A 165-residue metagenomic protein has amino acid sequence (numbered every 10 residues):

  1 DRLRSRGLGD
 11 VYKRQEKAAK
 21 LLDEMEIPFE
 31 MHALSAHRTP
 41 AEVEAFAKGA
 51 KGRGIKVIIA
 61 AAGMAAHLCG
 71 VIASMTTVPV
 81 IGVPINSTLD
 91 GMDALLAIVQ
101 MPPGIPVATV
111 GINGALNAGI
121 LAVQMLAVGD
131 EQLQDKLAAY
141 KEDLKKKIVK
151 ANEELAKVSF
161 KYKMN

Functional and structural regions predicted by a protein language model:
D1-Y12: Single conserved hydrophobic/aromatic residue that forms the stacking wall/gate of nucleotide- or nucleobase-binding
D10-K13, K17, M92-N165: C-terminal binding/interaction regions
A19, E24, V43-A47, S74 (+1 more regions): Active-site-proximal loop->helix
F29-M31, A41, M64, T76 (+1 more regions): Acidic, glycine/proline-rich low-complexity segments that act as flexible tails and inter-domain linkers
M31-G52: N-terminal beta-loop-helix "entrance" segment that forms/cooperates in small-molecule cofactor or anionic ligand
L34-A36, G63-M64, I85-T88, I112-N113: Short, ordered loop/turn segments at secondary-structure junctions
F46-P84: Glycine-rich phosphate-binding loop
